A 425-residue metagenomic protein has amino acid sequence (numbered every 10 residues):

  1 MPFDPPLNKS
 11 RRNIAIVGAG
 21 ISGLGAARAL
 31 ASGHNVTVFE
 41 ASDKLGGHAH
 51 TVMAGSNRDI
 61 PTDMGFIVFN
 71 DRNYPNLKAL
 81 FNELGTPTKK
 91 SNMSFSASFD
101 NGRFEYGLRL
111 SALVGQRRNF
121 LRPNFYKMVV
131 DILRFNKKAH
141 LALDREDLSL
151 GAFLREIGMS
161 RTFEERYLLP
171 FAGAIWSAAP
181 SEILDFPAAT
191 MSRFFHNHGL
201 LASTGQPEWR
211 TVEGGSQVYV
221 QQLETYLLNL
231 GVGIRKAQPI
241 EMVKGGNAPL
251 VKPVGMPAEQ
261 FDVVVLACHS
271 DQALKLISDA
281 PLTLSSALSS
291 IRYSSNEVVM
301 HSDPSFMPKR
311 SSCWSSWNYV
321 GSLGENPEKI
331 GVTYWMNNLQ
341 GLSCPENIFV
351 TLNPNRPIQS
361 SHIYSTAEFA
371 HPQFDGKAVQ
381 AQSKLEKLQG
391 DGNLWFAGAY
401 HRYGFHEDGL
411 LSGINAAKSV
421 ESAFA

Functional and structural regions predicted by a protein language model:
M1-I14, G33, A54-N57, A381-S383: Extreme N-terminal leader/targeting segments of oxidoreductases
P2-S10, P239-A370: Mid-domain catalytic core of redox enzymes that form a hydrophobic substrate pocket/lid adjacent to a catalytic redox
R12-V38: N-terminal Rossmann-like FAD-binding beta1-loop-alpha1 element of flavoenzymes
A31-G55: Glycine-rich FAD pyrophosphate-binding loop
V52-L77: N-terminal glycine-rich dinucleotide-binding loop that anchors FAD/FMN and/or NAD(P) in oxidoreductases
D71-R193: Mobile amphipathic helical/loop "lid" adjacent to a hydrophobic cofactor/ligand pocket
R109-S111, N326-A425: Conserved flavin/dinucleotide-binding core of flavoenzymes
R193-P253: Helical element adjacent to the flavin cofactor pocket in flavoenzyme catalytic cores
